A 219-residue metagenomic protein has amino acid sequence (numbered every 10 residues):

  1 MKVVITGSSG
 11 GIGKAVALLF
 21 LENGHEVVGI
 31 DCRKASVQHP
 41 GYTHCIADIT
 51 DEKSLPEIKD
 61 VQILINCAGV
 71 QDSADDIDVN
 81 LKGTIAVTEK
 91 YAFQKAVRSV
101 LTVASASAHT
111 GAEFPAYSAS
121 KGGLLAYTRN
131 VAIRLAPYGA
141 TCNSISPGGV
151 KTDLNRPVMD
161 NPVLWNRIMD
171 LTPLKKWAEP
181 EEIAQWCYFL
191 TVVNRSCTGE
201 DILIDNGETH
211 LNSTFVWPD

Functional and structural regions predicted by a protein language model:
S9, A17: N-terminal Rossmann NAD(P)H-binding glycine-rich loop of SDR-like oxidoreductase domains
L18, I85, G122-R129, I133 (+2 more regions): Conserved active-site helix of classical SDR/Rossmann-fold NAD(P)-dependent CH-OH oxidoreductases
C67-D72, G207: Conserved NAD(P)H cofactor-binding loop of Rossmann-fold oxidoreductase domains
S99-G123, T128-P137, G149-V150: Catalytic loop of short-chain dehydrogenase/reductase
A136, T141, C197-G199: Short, small/polar-rich loop/turn modules that mediate ligand/substrate recognition or access, typified
S146-P157: Short, flexible catalytic-loop segment of classical short-chain dehydrogenase/reductase
K176-I204, H210: C-terminal substrate-recognition "lid" of short-chain dehydrogenase/reductases
